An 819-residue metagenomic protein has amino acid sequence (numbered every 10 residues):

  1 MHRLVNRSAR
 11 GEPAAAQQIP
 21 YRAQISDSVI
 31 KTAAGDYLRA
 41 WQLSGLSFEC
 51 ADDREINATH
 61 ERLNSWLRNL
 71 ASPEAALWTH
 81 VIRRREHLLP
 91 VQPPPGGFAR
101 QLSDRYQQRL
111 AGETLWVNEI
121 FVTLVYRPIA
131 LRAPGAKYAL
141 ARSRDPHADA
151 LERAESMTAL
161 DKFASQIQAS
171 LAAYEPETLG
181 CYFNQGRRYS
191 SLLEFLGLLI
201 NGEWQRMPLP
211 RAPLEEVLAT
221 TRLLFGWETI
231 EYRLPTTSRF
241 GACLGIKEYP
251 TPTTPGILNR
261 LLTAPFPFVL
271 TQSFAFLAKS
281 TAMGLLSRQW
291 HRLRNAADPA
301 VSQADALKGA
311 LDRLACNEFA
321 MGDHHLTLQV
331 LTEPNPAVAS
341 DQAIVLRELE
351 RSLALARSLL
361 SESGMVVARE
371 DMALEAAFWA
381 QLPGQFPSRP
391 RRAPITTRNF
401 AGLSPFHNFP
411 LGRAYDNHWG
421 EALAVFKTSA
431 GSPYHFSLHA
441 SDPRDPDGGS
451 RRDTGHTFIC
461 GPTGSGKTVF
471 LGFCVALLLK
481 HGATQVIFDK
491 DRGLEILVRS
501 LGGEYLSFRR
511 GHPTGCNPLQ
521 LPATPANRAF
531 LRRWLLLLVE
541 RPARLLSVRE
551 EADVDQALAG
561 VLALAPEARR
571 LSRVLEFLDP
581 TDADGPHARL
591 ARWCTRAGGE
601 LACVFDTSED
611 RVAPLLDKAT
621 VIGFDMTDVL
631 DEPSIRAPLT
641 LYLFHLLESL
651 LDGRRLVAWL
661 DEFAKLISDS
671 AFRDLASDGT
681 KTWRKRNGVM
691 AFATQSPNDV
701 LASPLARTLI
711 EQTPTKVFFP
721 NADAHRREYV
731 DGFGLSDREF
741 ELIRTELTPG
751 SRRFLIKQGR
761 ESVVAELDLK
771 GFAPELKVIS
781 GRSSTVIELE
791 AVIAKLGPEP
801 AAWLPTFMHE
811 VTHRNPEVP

Functional and structural regions predicted by a protein language model:
M1-R413, G420: Extended, folded cores of ATP/NTP-driven motor/assembly subunits in large transport and secretion machines
L46, D53-A71, R260-L262, A376-Y434 (+8 more regions): P-loop NTPase motor domains
E421, N527-L575, V700, P704-P819: P-loop NTPase motor core of the ASCE superfamily
I459: Hydrophobic anchor at the beta1->P-loop junction of P-loop NTPases
G464: Walker A (P-loop) phosphate-binding loop of P-loop NTPases
K467: Conserved lysine of the Walker
F470: Hydrophobic positions on the alpha1 helix immediately C-terminal to the Walker A/P-loop
A476-V486, L501, S649: Post-Walker A helix-loop "phosphate-sensing" segment adjacent to the P-loop in P-loop NTPases
